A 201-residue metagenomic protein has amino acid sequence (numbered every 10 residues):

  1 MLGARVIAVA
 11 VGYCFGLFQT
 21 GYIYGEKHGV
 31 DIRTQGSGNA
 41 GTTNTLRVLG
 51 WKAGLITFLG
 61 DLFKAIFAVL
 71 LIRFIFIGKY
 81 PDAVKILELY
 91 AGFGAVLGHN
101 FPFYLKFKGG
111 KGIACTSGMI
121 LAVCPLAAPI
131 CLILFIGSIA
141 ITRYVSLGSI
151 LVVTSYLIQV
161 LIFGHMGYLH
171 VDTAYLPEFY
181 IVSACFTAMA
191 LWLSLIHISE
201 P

Functional and structural regions predicted by a protein language model:
M1-V9, A53, L87-E88, A128 (+2 more regions): Residue-level signature of transmembrane alpha-helical entry/exit and packing/kink sites in multi-pass membrane
A8, G12, L17, G21 (+14 more regions): Alpha-helical transmembrane segments in multi-pass membrane proteins
F18, Y22-T43, G50-W51: Small-residue-rich helix-interface/hinge motifs
D31-T42, Y104-S117, Y144-V153: Short, non-helical or kinked segments that cap or interrupt transmembrane helices
L46-W51, I72-F76, G112-T142, S155-G164: Interfacial segments of multi-pass membrane proteins
A53-L59, F63-F103, V123-I130, G164-M166 (+1 more regions): Nucleotide and nucleotide-moiety/phosphate-recognizing core
P129, V145-V153, A174-M189: Loop-to-transmembrane alpha-helix initiation sites
I196-P201: Residue-level detector of conserved catalytic or cofactor/ligand-binding positions in enzyme active sites
